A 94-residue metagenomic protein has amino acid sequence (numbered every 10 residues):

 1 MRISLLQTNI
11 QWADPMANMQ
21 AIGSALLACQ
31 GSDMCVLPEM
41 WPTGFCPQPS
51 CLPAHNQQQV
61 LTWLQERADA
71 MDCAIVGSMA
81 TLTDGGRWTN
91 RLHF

Functional and structural regions predicted by a protein language model:
M1-I10, D14, R91: Active-site-proximal beta-strand elements of phosphoester/diester hydrolases
P15, A25-F94: Cys-nucleophile CN-hydrolase/nitrilase-fold catalytic domain and related Cys-dependent amidase chemistry that acts on
